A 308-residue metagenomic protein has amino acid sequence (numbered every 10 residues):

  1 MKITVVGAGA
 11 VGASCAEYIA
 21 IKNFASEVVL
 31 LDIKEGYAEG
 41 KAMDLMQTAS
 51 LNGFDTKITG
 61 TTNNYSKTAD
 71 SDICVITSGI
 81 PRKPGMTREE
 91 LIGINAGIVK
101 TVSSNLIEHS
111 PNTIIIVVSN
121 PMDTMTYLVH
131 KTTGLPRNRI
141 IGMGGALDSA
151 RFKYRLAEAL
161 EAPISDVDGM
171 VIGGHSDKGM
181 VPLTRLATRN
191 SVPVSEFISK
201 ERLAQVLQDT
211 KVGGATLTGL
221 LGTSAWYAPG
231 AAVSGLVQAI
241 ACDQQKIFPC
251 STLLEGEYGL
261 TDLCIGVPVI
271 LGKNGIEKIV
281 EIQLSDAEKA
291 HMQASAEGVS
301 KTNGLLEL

Functional and structural regions predicted by a protein language model:
M1-I3: Extreme N-terminal starter segment of soluble prokaryotic enzymes
A8-G9: Glycine-rich Rossmann-fold phosphate-binding loop(s) that bind the pyrophosphate of adenine dinucleotide cofactors
G12-A13: N-terminal Rossmann-fold NAD(P) dinucleotide-binding loop
I33-S71, S300-L308: Conserved N-terminal Rossmann-fold NAD(P) cofactor-binding segment
L51-I114: Rossmann-like NAD(P)-binding element
T87-K153: Rossmann-like NAD(P)(H) cofactor-binding subdomain of soluble oxidoreductases
T133-R139, D148-L308: C-terminal substrate-binding/catalytic lobe of Rossmann-fold NAD(P)-dependent dehydrogenases
